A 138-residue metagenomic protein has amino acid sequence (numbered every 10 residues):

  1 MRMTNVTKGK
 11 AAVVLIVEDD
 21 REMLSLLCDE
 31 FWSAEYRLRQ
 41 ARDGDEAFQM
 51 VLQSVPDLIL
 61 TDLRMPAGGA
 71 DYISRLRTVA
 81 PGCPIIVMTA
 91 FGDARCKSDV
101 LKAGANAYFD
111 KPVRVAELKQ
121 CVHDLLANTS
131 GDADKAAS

Functional and structural regions predicted by a protein language model:
M1-L15, A116-S138: Non-catalytic signal-transmission and effector/linker regions of two-component phosphorelay proteins
D20-R39: Two-component/phosphorelay signaling modules centered on CheY-like receiver
Q40-L58: Acidic, metal-coordinating helix/loop segments flanking the phosphotransfer/catalytic sites of two-component signaling
Q49, A70-P81: Short amphipathic alpha-helix used as the core "switch/output" element in two-component signaling
I59, I85, Y108-F109: Two-component signal transduction core modules
I59, L63-P66, F91: The short loop immediately C-terminal to the conserved phospho-acceptor aspartate in CheY-like receiver
D71, G92-F109, Q120: Alpha4 helix (beta4-alpha4-beta5 surface) of REC/receiver domains from two-component response regulators
